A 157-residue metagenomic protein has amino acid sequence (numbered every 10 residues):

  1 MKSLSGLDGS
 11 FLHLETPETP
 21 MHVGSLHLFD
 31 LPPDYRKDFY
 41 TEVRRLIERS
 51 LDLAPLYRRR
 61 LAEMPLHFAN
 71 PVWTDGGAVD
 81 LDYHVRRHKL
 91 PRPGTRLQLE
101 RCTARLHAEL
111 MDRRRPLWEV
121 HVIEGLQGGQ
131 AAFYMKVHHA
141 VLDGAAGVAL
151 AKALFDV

Functional and structural regions predicted by a protein language model:
M1-V157: Non-catalytic N-terminal regions of enzymes
